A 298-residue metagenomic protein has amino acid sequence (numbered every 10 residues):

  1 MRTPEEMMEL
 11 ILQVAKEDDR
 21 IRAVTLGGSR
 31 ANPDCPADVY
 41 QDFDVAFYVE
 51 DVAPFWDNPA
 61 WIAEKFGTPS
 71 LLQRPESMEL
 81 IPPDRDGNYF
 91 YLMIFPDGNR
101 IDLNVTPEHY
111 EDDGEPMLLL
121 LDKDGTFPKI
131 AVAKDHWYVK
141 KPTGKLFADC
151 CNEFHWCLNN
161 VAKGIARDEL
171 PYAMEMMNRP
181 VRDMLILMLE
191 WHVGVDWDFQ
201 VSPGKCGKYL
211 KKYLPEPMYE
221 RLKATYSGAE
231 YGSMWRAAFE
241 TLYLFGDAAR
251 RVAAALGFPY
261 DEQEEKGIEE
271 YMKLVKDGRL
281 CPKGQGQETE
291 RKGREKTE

Functional and structural regions predicted by a protein language model:
M1-D19, G27-D38, A46-L103: Metal-dependent nucleotidyltransferase catalytic core
E6, F66-N178, G278-C281, E298: Conserved NTP/Mg2+-binding pocket subregion across the NTase superfamily
A31-N32, V52, E108-Y110, V195-D196: Short, solvent-exposed loop/turn segments at secondary-structure junctions
P36-V39, E115-P116, P203: Short aromatic-enriched loop/helix-cap "lid" or pocket-rim segments at secondary-structure transitions that line
A63, E115-L118, G207, Y219: Generic secondary-structure boundary/loop-capping signal
Y138-G286, E290, R294, E298: Conserved nucleotidyltransferase catalytic core and NTase-mimicking acidic/glycine-rich helix/loop elements in nucleic
